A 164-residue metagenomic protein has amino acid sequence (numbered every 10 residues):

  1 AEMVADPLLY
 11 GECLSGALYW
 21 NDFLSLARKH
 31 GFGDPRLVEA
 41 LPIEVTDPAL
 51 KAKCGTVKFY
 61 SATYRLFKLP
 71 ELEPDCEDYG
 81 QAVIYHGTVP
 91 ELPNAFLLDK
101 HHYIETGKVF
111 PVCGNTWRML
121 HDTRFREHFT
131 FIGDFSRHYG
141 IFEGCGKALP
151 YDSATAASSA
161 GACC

Functional and structural regions predicted by a protein language model:
A1-L14: Short, glycine-/aromatic-enriched active-site segment of Class I SAM-dependent methyltransferases
L8, R28-C164: C-terminal lobe and adjacent flexible extensions of AdoMet/dcAdoMet transferase-like proteins
